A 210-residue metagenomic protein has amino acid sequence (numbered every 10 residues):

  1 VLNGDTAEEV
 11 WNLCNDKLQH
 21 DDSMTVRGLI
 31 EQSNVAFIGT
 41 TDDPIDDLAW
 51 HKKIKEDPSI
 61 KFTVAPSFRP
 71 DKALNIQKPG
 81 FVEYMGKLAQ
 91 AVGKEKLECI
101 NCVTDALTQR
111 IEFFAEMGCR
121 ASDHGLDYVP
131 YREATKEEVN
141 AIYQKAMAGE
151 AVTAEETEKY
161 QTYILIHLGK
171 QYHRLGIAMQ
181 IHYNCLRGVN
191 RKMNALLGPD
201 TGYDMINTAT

Functional and structural regions predicted by a protein language model:
V1-L175: Metal-cofactor-binding active-site regions of metalloenzymes
A151-T210: Long, well-ordered mid-to-C-terminal structural blocks that present hydrophobic/aromatic surfaces
